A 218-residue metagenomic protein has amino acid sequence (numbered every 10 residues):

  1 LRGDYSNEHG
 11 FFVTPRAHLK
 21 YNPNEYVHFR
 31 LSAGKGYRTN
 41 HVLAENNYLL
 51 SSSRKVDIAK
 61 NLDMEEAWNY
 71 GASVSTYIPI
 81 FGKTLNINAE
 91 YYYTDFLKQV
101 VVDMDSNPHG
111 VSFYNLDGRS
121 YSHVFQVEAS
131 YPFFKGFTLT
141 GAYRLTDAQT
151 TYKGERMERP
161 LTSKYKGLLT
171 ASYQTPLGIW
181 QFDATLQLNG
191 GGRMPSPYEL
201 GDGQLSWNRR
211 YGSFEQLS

Functional and structural regions predicted by a protein language model:
L1-H9, N22, K83-Y91, F125 (+1 more regions): Face-selective signature of the C-terminal outer-membrane beta-barrel domain
L1-N7, A33-T39, Y48, T76-I78 (+4 more regions): Transmembrane beta-strands of outer-membrane beta-barrel pores
L1-V27, T39-N40, L50: Signature of Gram-negative outer-membrane beta-barrel scaffolds
N7-F11, N61-E66, D117-Y121, L161-Y165 (+1 more regions): Short sequence motifs at beta-strands and strand-loop junctions characteristic of Gram-negative outer-membrane
H9-P15, V42-L50, K55-D57, Q99-P108 (+2 more regions): Outer-membrane beta-barrel translocator domains and adjoining extracellular loop/strand segments of Gram-negative
V13-L19, I58, W68-A72, H123-V127 (+2 more regions): Hydrophobic, lipid-facing positions within transmembrane beta-strands of outer-membrane proteins
N22, R30, N61-N115, R119-Y121: Membrane-embedded beta-barrel scaffold of Gram-negative outer-membrane proteins
I87-D95, N115-Y198: Gram-negative outer-membrane beta-barrel transporters
